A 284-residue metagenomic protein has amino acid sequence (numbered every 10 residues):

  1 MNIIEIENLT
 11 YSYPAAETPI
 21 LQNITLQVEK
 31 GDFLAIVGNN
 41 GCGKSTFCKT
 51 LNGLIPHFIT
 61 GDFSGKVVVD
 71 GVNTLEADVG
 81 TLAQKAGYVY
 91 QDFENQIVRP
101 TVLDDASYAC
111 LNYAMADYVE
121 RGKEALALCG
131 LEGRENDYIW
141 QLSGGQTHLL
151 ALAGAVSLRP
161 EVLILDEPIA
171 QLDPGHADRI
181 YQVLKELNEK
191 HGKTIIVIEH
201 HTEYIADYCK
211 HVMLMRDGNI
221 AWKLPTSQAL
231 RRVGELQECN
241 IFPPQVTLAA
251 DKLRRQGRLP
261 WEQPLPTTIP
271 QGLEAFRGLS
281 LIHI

Functional and structural regions predicted by a protein language model:
K66-T81: ABC ATPase NBD Q-loop/coupling interface
A116-R134: Conserved ABC ATPase "signature" region
Y138-L142, Q146: Conserved ABC ATPase signature
R159: Conserved catalytic motifs of ABC-family nucleotide-binding domains
L163-D166: Catalytic Walker B motif of ABC-type/P-loop ATPase nucleotide-binding domains
E199-H200: H-loop/switch region of ABC-family ATPase nucleotide-binding domains
N219-V246: Conserved beta-strand-loop-alpha-helix hinge in the C-terminal portion of ABC ATPase nucleotide-binding domains
